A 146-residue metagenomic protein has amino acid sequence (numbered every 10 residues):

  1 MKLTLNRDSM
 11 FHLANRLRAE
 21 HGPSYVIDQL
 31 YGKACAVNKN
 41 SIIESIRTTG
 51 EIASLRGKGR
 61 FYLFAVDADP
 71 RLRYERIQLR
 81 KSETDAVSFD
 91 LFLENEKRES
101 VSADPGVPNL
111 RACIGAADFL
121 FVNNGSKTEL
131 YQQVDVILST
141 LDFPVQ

Functional and structural regions predicted by a protein language model:
M1-I42, I46-A53, D90-L93: ATP-dependent small-molecule kinase phosphotransfer cores that center on conserved nucleotide phosphate-binding segments
S24, R80-Q133, I137-T140: Small-molecule kinase domains that catalyze NTP-dependent phosphoryl transfer to phosphate-bearing small molecules
G32-E83: ATP-dependent NMP and nucleoside kinases share a basic, alpha-helical "lid"
A34, N38, I137-V145: Short, hydrophobic alpha-helical segments
